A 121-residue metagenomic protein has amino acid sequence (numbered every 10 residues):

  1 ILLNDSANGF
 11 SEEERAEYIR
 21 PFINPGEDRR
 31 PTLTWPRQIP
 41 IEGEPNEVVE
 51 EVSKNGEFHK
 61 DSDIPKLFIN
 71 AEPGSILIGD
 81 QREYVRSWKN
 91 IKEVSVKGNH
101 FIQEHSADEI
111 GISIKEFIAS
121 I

Functional and structural regions predicted by a protein language model:
I1-E13, E44: Short intrinsically disordered, low-complexity coil segments enriched in acidic
L2-N4, R15-I19, N99: Amphipathic alpha-helical segments within well-ordered protein domains
L3, I23-N24, I41, A119: Residues at helix-coil transition
L3, R20, R30-R37, I112: Generic alpha-helical structural context detector
G9, E27-K89, K97: Conserved serine/cysteine hydrolase catalytic core
S11-E27: K/E-rich alpha-helical interaction surfaces of small helical-bundle regulatory domains
K89-I121: Catalytic active-site module of serine/aspartate enzymes centered on a nucleophile-bearing elbow/loop
